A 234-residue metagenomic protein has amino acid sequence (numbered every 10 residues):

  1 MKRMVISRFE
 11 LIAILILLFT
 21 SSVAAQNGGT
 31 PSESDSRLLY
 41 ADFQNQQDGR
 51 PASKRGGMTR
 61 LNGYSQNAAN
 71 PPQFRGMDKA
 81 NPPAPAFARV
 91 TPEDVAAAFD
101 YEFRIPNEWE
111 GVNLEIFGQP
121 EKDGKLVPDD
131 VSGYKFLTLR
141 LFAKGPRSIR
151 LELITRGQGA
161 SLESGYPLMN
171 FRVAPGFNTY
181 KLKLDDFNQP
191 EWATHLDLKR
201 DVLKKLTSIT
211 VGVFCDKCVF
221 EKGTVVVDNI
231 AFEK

Functional and structural regions predicted by a protein language model:
K2-L11: Bacterial N-terminal signal peptides that target proteins for export
I6, T20-S21, P31: Intrinsically disordered, low-complexity segments enriched in Ser/Pro/Gly/Ala and basic residues
E10-S21: Bacterial N-terminal signal peptides
Q26-K234: Beta-rich carbohydrate-recognition modules and glycan-binding surfaces
